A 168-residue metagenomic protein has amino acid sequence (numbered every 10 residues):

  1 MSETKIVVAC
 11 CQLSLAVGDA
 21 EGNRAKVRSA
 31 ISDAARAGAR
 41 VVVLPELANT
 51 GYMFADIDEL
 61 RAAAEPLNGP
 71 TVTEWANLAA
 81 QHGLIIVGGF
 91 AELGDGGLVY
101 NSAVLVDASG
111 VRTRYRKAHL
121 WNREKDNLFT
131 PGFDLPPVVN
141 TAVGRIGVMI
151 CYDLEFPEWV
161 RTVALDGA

Functional and structural regions predicted by a protein language model:
M1-R40: N-terminal active-site segment of His-dependent metallophosphoesterases
S2-T4, A37-G38, A80-H82, V99 (+2 more regions): Residue-level preference for short coil/turn positions at secondary-structure junctions
Q12-S14, P45, R116: Residue-level recognition of beta-strand->loop/alpha-helix junctions
S14, A48, A91-E92, D153-E155: Catalytic metal-binding/acid-base residues of hydrolase active sites
A20, S32-A108, R114: Cys-nucleophile CN-hydrolase/nitrilase-fold catalytic domain and related Cys-dependent amidase chemistry that acts on
V27, V72, F156: Aromatic/hydrophobic pocket-lining residues that form the small-molecule binding cavity in soluble enzyme cores
N77, G94-D166: Active-site catalytic loop in hydrolytic enzyme cores
